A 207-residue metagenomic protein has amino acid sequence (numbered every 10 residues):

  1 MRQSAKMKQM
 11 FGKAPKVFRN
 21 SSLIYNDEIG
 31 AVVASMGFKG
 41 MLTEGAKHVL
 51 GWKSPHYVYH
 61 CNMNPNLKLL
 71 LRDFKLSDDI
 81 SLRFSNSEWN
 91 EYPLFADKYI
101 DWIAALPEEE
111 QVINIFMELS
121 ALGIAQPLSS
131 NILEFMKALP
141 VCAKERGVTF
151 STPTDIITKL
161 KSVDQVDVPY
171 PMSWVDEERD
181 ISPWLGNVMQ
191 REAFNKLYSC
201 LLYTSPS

Functional and structural regions predicted by a protein language model:
M1, K16-R19, K39-E44, T152: Short, well-structured secondary-structure segments
R2-S22, D101-F116: CE4/NodB-like, metal-dependent polysaccharide N-deacetylase domain that modifies extracellular/periplasmic N-acetylated
A14-S21, I80-L94, I124-L128: The substrate-binding groove and active-site-proximal loops of carbohydrate-active enzymes, especially glycoside
F18-Y25, A46, T154-I157: Short, solvent-exposed turn/loop segments enriched in Gly/Ser/Thr/Pro and often Arg
D27-A34: Distinct, well-ordered alpha-helical segments
A34-K53, H60-M63, K68: Acidic, His- and aromatic-enriched active-site or binding-groove loops in soluble protein domains that engage sugars
A46-W52, L70-E91: Positively charged, amphipathic and often flexible ligand-engagement surfaces
Y57-V58, N62-L67, L71, N86-W89 (+1 more regions): Active-site and substrate-binding clefts of carbohydrate-active enzymes
